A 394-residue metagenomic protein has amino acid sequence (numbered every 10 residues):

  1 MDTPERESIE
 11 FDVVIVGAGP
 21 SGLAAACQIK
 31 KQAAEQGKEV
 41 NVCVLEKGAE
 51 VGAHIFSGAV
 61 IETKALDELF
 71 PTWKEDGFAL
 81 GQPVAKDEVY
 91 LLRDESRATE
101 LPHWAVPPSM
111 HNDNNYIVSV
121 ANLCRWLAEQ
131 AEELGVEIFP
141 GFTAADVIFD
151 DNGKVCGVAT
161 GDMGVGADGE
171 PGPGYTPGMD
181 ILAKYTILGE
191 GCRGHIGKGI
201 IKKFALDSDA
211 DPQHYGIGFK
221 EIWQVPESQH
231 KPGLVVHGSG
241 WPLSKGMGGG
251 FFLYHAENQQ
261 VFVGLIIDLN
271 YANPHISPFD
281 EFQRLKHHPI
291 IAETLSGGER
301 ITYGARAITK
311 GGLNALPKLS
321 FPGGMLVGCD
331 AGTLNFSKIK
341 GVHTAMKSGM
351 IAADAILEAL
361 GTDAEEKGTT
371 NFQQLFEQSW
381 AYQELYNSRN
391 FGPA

Functional and structural regions predicted by a protein language model:
M1-V16, P20, G135-F139: Glycine/serine-rich loop-strand microenvironments at binding/catalytic pocket rims
V13-C43: N-terminal Rossmann-like FAD-binding beta1-loop-alpha1 element of flavoenzymes
S21, E50, R193: Conserved Rossmann-like nucleotide-cofactor binding loop
I29-A33, I200, F204, L360: Active-site catalytic pocket residues across diverse enzymes, especially alpha/beta-hydrolases
Q36, A121, R125-W126, Q130-E293 (+2 more regions): Predominantly flavin-linked oxidoreductase catalytic cores and closely associated redox partners
E39, K47-S96: N-terminal FAD cofactor-binding segment of flavoenzymes
A305-F336: FAD-binding beta-loop-beta segment adjacent to the flavin cofactor pocket
G332-K338, D354-A394: Active-site-proximal substrate-binding core of FAD-dependent oxidoreductases
